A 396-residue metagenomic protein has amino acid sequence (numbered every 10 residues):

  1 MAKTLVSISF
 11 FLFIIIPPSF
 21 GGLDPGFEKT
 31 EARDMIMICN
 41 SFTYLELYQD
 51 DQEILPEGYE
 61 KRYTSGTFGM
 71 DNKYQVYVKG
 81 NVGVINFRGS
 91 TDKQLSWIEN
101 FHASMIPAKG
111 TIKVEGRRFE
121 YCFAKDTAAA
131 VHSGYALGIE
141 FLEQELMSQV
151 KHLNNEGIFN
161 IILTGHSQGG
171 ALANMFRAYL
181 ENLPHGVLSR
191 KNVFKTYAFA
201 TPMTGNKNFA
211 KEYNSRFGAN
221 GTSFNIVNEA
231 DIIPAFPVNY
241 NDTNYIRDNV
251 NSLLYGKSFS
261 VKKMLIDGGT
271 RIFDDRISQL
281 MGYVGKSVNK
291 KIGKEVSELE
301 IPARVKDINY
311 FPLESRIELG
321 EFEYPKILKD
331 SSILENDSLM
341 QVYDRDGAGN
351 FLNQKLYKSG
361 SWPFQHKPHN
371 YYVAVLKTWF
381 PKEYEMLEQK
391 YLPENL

Functional and structural regions predicted by a protein language model:
M1-P25: Bacterial Sec-dependent N-terminal signal peptides
F20-S90: N-terminal low-complexity, Ser/Thr- and acidic-residue-enriched intrinsically disordered segments
L23, Q144-N160, N182-L396: Serine hydrolase/lipase
E28-K29, G116, N206, E314: Helix N-terminus capping/helix-initiation residues
R62-I161, G186-L188, V193, A219-G221: A conserved cap/lid and substrate-binding interface adjacent to the catalytic center of lipid-processing enzymes
S65-T67, G89-T91, S167, A198-M203 (+1 more regions): Short, flexible loop/turn elements at secondary-structure junctions
G165-G169, A173: Gly/Ala-rich beta-loop-alpha elbow adjacent to hydrolase catalytic centers
M175-Y179: Active-site signature of alpha/beta-hydrolase-fold catalytic machinery across serine- and Asp/Cys-nucleophile hydrolases
